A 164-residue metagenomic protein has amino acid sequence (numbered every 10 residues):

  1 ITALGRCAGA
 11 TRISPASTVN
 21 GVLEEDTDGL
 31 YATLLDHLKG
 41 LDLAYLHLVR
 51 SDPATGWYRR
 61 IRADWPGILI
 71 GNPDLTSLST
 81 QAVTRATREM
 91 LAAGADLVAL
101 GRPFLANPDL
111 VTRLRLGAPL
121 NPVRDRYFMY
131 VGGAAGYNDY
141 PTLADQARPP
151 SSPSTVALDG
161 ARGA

Functional and structural regions predicted by a protein language model:
I1-A164: Flavin-dependent oxidoreductase catalytic cores
